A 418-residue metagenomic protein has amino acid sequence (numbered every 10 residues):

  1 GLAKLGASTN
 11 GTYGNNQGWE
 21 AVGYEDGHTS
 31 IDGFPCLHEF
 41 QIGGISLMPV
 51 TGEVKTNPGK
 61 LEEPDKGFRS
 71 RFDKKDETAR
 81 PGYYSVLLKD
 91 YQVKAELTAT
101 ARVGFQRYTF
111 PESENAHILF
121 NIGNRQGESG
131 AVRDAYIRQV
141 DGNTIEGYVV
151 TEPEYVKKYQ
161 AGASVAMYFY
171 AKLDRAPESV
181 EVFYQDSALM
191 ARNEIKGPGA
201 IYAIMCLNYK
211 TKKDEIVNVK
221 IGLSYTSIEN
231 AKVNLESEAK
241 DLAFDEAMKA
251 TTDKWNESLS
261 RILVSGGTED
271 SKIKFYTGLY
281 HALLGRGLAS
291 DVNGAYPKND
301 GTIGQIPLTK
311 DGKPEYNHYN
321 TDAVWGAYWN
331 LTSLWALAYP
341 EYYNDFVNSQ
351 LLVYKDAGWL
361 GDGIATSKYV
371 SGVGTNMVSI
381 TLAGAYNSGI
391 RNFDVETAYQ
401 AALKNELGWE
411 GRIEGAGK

Functional and structural regions predicted by a protein language model:
G1-K418: Accessory carbohydrate-recognition regions in carbohydrate-active enzymes
